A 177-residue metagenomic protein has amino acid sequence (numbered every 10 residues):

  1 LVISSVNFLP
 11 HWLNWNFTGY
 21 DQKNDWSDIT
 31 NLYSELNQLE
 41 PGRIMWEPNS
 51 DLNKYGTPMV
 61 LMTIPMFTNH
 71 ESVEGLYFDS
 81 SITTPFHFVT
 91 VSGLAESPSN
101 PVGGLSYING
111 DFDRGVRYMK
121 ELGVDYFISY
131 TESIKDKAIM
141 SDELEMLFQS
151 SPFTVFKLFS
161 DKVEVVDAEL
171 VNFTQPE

Functional and structural regions predicted by a protein language model:
V2-E177: Extracytoplasmic
